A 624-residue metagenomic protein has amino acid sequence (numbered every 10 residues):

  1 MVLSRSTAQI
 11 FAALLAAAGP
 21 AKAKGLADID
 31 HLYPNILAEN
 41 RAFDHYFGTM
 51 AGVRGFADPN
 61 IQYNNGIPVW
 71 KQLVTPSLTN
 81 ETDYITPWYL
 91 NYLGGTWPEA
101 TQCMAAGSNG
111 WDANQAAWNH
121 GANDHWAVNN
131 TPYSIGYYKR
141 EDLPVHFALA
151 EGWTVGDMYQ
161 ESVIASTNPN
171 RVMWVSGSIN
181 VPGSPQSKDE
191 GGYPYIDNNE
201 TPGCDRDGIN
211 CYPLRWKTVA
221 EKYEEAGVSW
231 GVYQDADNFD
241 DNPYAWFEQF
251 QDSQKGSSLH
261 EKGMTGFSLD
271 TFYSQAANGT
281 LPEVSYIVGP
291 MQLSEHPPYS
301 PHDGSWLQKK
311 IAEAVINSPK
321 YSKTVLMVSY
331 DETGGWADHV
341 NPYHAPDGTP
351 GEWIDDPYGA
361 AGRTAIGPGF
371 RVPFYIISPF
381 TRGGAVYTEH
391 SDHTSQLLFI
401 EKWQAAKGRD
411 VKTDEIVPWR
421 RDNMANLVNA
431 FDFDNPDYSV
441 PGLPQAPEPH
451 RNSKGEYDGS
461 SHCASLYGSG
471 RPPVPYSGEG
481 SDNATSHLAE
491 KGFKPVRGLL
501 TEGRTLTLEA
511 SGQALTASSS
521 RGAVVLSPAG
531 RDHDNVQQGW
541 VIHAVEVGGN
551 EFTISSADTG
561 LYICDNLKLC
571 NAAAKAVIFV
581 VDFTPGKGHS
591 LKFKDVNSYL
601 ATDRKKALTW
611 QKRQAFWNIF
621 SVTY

Functional and structural regions predicted by a protein language model:
M1-A23: Fungal secretory targeting signals
K22-S598, D603-Y624: N-terminal pro-sequences and low-complexity stem/linker regions of secreted or lumenal proteins
